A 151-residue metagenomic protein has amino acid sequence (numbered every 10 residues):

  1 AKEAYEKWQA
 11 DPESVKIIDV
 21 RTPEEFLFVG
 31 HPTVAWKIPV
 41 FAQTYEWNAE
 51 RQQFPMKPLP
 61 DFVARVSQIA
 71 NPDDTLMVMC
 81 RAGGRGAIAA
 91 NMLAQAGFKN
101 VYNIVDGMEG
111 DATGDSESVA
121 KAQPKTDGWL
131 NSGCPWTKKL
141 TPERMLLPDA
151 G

Functional and structural regions predicted by a protein language model:
A1-K16, P23-T75, G86-G151: Rhodanese-like catalytic fold shared by cysteine-dependent sulfurtransferases and DSP/PTP-type phosphatases
V78-M79: Short, surface-exposed ligand- or partner-binding patches at beta-edge/loop junctions that are enriched in aromatics
G83: Conserved G/P- and acidic residue-centered "switch" motifs that form tight phosphate/ATP-binding loops in soluble
